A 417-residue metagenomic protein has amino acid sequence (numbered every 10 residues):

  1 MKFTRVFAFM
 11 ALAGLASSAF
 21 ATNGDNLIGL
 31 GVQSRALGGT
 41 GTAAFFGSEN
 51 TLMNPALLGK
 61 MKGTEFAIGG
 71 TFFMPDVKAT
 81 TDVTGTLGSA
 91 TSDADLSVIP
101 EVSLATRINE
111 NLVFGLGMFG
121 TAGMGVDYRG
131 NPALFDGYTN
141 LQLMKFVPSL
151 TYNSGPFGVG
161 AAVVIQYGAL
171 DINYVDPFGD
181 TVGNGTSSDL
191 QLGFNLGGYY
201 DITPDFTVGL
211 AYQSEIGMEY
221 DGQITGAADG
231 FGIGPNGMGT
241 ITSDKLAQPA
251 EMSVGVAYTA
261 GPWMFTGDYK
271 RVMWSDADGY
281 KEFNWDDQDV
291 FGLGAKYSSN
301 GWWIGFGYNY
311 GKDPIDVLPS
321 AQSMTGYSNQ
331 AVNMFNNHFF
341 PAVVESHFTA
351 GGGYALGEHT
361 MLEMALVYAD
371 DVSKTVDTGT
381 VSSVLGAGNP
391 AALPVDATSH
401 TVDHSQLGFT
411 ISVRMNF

Functional and structural regions predicted by a protein language model:
M1-F20: Gram-negative bacterial Sec-dependent N-terminal signal peptides
T22, V32-G39, F46-S48, M53: Residue-level signal for pocket-adjacent positions within structured domains
T22-R35, T81-G88, L96-F417: Outer-membrane beta-barrel porins/channels
N26-G41, G59-D76: Transmembrane beta-strand segments of Gram-negative outer membrane beta-barrel proteins
A36, N50-L57, A67, S412: Residue-level detector of alpha-helical secondary structure
G39-F45, P75-L96: Surface-exposed strand-loop-strand hairpins of Gram-negative outer-membrane beta-barrel proteins
T42-A44, T51-T64, L104-I108: Outer-membrane beta-barrel pore proteins
